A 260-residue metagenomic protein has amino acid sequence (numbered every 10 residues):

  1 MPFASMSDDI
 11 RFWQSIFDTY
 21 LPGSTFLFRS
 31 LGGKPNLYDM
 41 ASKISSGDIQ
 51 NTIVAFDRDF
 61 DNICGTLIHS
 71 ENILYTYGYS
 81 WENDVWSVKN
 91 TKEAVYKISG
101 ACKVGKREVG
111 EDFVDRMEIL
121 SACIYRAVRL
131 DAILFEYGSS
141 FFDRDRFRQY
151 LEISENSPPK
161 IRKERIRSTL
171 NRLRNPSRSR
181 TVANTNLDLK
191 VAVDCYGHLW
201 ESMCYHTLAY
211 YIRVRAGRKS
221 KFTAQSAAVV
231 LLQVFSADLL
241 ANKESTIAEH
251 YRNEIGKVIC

Functional and structural regions predicted by a protein language model:
M1-C260: Acidic, divalent-metal-binding catalytic cores of TOPRIM and closely related two-metal-ion phosphodiester/pyrophosphate
